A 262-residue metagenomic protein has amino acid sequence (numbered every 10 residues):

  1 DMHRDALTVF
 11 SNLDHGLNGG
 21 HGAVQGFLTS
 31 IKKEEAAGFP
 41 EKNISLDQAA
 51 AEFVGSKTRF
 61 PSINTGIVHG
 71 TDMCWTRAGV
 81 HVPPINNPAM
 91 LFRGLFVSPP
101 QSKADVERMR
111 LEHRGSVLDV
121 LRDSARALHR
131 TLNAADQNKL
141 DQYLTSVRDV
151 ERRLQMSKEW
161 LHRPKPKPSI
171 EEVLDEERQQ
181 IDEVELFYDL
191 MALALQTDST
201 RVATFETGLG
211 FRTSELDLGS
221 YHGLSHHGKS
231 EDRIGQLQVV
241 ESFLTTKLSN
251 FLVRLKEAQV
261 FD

Functional and structural regions predicted by a protein language model:
D1-D262: Ligand-binding pockets and gating/stacking loops
